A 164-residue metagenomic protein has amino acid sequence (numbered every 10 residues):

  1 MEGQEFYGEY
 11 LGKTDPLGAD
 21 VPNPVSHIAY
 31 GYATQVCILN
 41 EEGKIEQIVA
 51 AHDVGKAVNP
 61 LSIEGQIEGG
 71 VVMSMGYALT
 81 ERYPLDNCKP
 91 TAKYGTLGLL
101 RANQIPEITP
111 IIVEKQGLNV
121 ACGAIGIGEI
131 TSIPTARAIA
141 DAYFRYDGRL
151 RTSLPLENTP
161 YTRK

Functional and structural regions predicted by a protein language model:
M1-K164: C-terminal catalytic domains of large/alpha subunits in multi-subunit enzymes
